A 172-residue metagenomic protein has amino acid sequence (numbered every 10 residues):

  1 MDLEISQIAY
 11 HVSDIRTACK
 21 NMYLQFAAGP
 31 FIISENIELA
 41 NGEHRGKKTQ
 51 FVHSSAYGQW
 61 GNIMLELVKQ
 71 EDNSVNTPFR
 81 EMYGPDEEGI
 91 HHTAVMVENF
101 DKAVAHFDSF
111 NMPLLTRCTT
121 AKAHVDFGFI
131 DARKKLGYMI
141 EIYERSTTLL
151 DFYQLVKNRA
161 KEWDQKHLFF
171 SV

Functional and structural regions predicted by a protein language model:
M1-S6, Y10-I32, K47-P113, D131-V172: Glyoxalase I/VOC metalloenzyme domain signal
L39, F79, L114-T120, H124-F129: Intrinsic, low-complexity N-terminal interaction/targeting segments
L39-G46: N-terminal beta-loop-helix "entrance" segment that forms/cooperates in small-molecule cofactor or anionic ligand
G46-K48, C118-T119: Short linear motifs in intrinsically disordered
